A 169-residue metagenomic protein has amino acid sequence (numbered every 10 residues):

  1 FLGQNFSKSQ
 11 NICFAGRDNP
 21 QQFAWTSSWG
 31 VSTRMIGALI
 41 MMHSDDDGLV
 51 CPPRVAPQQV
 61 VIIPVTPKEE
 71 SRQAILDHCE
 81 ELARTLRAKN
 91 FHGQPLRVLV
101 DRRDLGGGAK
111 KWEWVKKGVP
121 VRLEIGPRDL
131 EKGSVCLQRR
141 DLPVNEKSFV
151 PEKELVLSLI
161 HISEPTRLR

Functional and structural regions predicted by a protein language model:
F1-L159, S163, R167-R169: NTP/phosphate- and nucleic-acid-binding module
